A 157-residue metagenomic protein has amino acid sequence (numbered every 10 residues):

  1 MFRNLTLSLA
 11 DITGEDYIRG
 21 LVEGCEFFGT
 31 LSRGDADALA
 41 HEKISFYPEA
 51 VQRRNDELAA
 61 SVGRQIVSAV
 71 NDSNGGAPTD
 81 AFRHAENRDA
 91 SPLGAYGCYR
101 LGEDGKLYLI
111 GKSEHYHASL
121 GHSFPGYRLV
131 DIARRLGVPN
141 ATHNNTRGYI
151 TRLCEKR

Functional and structural regions predicted by a protein language model:
M1-R157: N-terminal glycine-rich, Lys/His-bearing helix-loop that initiates the first secondary-structure elements of many
